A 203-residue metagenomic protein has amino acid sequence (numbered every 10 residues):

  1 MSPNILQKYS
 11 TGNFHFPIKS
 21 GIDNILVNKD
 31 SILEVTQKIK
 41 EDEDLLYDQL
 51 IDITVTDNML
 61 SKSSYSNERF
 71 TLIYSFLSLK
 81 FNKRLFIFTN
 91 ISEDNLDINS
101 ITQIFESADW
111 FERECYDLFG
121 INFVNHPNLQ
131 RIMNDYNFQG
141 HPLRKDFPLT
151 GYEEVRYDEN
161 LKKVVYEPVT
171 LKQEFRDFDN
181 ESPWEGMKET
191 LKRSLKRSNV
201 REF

Functional and structural regions predicted by a protein language model:
M1-F203: Terminal low-complexity/charged segments
